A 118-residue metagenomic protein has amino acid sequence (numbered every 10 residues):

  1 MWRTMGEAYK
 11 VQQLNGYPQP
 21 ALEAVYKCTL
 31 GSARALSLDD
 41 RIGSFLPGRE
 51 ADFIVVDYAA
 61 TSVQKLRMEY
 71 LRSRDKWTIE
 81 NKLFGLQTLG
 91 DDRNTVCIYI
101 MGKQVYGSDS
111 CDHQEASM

Functional and structural regions predicted by a protein language model:
M1-L71: His/Asp/Glu-enriched, well-ordered alpha-helical/loop segment that forms or immediately abuts the divalent-metal
A51-D109: C-terminal cap of metal-dependent C-N hydrolases
S108-M118: Intein/HINT protein-splicing elements and their conserved insertion hotspots or analogous self-processing inserts
